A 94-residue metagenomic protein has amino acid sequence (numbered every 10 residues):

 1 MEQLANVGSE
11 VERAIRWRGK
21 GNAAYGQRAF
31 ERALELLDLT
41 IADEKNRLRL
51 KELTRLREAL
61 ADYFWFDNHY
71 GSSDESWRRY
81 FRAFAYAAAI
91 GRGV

Functional and structural regions predicted by a protein language model:
M1-V94: Surface-exposed peri-terminal alpha-helical interaction modules
